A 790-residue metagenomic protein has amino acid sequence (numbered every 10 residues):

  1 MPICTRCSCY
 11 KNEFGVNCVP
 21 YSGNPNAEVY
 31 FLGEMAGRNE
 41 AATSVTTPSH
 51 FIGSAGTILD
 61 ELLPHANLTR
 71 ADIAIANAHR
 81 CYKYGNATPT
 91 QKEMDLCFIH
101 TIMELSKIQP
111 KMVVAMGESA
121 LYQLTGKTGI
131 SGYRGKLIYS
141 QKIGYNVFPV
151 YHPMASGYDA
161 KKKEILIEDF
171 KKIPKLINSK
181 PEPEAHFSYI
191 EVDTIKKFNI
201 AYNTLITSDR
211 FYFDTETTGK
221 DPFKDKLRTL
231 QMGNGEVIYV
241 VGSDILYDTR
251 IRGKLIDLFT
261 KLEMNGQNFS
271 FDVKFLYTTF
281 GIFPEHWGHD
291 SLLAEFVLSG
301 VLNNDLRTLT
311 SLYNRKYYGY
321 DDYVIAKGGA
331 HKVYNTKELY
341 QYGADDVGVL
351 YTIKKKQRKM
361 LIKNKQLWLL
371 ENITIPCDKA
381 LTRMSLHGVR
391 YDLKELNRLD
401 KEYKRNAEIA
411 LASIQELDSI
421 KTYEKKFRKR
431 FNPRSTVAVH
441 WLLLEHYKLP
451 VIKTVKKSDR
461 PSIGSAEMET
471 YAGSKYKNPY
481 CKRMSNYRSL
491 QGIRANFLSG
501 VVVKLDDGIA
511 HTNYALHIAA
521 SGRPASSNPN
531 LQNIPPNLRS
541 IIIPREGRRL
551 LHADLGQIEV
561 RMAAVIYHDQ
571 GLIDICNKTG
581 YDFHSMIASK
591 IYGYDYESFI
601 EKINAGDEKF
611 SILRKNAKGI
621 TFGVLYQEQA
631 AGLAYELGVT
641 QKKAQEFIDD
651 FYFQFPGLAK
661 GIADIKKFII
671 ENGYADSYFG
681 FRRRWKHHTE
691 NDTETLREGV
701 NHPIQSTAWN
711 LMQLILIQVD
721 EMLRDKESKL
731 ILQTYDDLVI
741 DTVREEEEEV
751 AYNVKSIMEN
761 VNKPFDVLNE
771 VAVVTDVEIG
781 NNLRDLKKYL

Functional and structural regions predicted by a protein language model:
M1-K175: A polyanion-binding, active-site-adjacent surface
K111-G117, Y212, L262-D272, L550-H552: Acidic beta-strand-to-loop metal/phosphate-binding motif
Y145, I167, K171, I177-D193 (+7 more regions): Active-site-proximal helix-loop-helix substrate-binding element of RNase H-like nuclease domains
K175, S179-V241, K327-P536, I543 (+9 more regions): Conserved "right-hand" nucleotidyltransferase catalytic core of DNA-directed polymerases
K220-D221, S270-I282, A294-S299, H440-Y447 (+2 more regions): Short active-site loop/helix that positions an aromatic residue
Q231-E236, G242-D244, L312-Y318, N513-N604: Function-dense linear segments that define catalytic or interfacial modules in macromolecule-processing proteins
T382-L386, D507-T512, H517, G593-T734 (+3 more regions): Conserved catalytic core of nucleic-acid polymerases
V750-M758: Short amphipathic alpha-helices in soluble, non-transmembrane regions that often serve as interface/regulatory elements
